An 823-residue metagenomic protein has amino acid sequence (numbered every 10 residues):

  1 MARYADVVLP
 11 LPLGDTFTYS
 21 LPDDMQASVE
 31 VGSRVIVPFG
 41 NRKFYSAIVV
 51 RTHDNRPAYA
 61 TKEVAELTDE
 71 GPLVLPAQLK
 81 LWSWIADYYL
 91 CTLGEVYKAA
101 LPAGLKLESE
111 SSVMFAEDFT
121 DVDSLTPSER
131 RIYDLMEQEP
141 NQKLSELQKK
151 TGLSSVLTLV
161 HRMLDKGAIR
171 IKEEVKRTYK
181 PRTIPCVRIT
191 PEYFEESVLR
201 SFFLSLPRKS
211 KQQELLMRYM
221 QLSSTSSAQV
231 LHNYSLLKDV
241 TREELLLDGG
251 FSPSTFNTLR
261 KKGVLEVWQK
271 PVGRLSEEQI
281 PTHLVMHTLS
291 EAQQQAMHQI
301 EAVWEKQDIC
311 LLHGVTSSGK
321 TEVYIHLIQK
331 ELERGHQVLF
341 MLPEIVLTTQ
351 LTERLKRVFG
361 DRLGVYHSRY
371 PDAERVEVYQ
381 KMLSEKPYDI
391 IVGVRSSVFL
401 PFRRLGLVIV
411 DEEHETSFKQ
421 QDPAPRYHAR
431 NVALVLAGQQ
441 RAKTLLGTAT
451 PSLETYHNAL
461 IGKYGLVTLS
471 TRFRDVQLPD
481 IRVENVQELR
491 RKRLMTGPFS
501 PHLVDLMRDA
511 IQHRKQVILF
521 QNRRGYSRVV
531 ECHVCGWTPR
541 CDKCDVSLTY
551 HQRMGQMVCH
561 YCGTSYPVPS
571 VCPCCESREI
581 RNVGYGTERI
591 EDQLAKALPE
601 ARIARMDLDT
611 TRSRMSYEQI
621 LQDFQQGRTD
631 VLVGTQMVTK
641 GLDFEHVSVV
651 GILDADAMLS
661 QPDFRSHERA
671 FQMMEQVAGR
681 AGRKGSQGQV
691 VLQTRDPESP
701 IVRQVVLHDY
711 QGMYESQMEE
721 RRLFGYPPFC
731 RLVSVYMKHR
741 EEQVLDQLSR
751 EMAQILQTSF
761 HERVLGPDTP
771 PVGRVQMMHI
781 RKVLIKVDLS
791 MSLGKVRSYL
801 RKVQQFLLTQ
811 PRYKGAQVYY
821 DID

Functional and structural regions predicted by a protein language model:
M1-I391, S397-T448, L460-V476, S759 (+1 more regions): Accessory, non-ATPase domains that flank or precede helicase/AAA+ motor cores in DNA-metabolism machines
D15-F17, T241, R731-V733, H779-R781: Short amphipathic alpha-helical segments
R34-V35, L81-W84, L732-V733, M737 (+2 more regions): Hydrophobic/aromatic-rich, well-ordered segments within soluble, folded domains that form packed cores
R56-T61, A65-G71, P770, V775-D788: Solvent-exposed, membrane-proximal periplasmic/extracellular interface segments of envelope transport and secretion
S83-A86, Q148, V504, E591 (+4 more regions): Generic solvent-exposed, charged/amphipathic alpha-helical segments that serve as macromolecular interface scaffolds
L284-S290, Q294, K306-D746, Q754 (+3 more regions): Inter-lobe coupling/hinge segments of SF2-like helicase ATPases
L598-A601, L756-V764, T809-K814: Short secondary-structure junctions
Q754, T758-Q776: A carboxyl-terminal module marker
